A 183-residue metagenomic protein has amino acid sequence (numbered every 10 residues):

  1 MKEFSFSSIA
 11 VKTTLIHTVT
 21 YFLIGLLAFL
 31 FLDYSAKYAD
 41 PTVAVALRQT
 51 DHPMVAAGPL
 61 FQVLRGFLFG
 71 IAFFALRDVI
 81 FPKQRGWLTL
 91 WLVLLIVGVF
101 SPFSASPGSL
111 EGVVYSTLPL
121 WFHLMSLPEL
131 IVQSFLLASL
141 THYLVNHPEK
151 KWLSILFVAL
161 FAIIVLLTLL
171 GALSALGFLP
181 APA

Functional and structural regions predicted by a protein language model:
M1-A183: Juxtamembrane/disordered regions of integral membrane proteins
